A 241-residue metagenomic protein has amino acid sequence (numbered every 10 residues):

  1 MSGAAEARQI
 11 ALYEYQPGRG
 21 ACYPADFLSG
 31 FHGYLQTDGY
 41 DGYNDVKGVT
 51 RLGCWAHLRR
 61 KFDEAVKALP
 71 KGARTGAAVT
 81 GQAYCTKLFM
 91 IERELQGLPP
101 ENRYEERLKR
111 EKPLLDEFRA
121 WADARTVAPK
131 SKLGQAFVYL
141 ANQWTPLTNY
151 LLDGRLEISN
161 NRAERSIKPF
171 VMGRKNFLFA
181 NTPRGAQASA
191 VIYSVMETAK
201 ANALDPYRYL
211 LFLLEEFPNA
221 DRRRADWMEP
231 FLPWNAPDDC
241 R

Functional and structural regions predicted by a protein language model:
M1-R241: Catalytic center-proximal scaffold of phosphoryl-transfer enzymes
